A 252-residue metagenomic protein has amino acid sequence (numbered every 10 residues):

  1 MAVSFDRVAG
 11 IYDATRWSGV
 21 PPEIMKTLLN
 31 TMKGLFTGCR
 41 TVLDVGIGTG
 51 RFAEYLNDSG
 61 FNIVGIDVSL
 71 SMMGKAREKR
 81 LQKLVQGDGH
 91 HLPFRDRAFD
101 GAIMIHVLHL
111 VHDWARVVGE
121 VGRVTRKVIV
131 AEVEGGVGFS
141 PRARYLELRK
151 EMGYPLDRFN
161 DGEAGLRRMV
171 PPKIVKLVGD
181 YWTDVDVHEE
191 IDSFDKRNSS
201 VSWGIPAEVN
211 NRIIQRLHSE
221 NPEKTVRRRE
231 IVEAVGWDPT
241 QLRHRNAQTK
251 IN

Functional and structural regions predicted by a protein language model:
M1-T37, R51-Y55, M72-K75, L146 (+2 more regions): Conserved class I S-adenosyl-L-methionine
L43-V45, T49-H91: Class I SAM-dependent methyltransferase SAM/SAH-binding core
T49, K173-N252: Conserved Class I S-adenosyl-L-methionine
I103: A conserved beta-strand element that flanks and buttresses the S-adenosyl-L-methionine
H106-L110: Short catalytic micro-motifs in class I SAM-dependent methyltransferases
A115-V128: A short glycine-rich, Lys/Arg-flanked "PGG" loop and its adjoining helix->strand segment in the class I
K127-R158: Conserved class I S-adenosyl-L-methionine
L156-I174: Short alpha-helix
